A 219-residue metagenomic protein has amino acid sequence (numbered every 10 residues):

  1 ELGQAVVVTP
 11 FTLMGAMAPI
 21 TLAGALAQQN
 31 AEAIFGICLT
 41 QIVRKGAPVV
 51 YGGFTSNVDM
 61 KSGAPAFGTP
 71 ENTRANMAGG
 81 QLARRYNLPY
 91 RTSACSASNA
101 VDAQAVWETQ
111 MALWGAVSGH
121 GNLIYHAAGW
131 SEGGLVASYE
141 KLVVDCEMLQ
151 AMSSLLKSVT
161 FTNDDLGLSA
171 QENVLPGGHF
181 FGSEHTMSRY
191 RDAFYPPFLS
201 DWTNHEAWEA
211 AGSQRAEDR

Functional and structural regions predicted by a protein language model:
E1-M148: Glycine-rich anion/phosphate-binding loop at the beta-strand->alpha-helix junction
E140-R219: Catalytic-core signal marking the mid-to-C-terminal active-site face
